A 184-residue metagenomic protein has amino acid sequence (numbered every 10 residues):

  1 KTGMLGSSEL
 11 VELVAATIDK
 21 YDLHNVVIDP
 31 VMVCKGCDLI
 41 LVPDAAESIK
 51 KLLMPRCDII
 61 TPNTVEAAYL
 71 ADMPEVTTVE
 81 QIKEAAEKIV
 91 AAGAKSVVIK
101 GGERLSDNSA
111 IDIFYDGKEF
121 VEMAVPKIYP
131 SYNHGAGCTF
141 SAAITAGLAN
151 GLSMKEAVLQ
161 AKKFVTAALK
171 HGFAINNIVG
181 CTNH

Functional and structural regions predicted by a protein language model:
T2-P55, I59-P62: Glycine/small-residue-rich loop that forms an oxyanion/phosphate-binding "nest" at active or ligand-binding sites
G6, M32-C34, E66, G102-L105 (+2 more regions): Glycine-rich beta-alpha junction loops
D19, E119, K155-E156: Nucleotide and nucleotide-moiety/phosphate-recognizing core
P43-E119: Conserved phosphate/ATP/ADP-binding segment of small-molecule kinases
A68-Y69, P130-M154: Short, small-residue alpha-helix embedded
E75-I82, A149-L159: Short, charged, surface-exposed loops that flank catalytic or proteolytic processing sites
F120-H134: Short pre-catalytic strand/loop immediately N-terminal to key active-site residues, enriched for Gly-Thr
K155-H184: Charged C-terminal helix
